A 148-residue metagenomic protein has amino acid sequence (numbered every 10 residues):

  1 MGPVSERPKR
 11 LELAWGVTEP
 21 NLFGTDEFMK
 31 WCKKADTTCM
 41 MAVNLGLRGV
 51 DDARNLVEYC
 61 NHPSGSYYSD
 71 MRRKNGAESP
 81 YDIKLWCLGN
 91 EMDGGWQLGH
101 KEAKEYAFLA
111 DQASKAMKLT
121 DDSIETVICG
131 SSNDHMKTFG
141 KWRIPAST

Functional and structural regions predicted by a protein language model:
M1-T25, K30, S66-W96: Aromatic- and acidic-residue-enriched carbohydrate-binding clefts of CAZyme catalytic domains
G24-C39, A113-S123: A structural motif corresponding to the C-terminal end of an alpha-helix and its immediate exit/capping segment
M29-K34, N61, K74-Y81, W142-T148: Acidic (Asp/Glu)-rich catalytic clusters
C32, L56, W86, A113 (+1 more regions): Conserved, mostly hydrophobic/aromatic
C39-V43, K84-L88, I124-C129: Hydrophobic faces of well-ordered beta-strands that scaffold small-molecule active sites in alpha/beta enzyme cores
L45-G49, N90-G95, S131-M136: Solvent-exposed loop/turn segments at secondary-structure junctions within structured extracellular/periplasmic domains
G46-S64, S123, H135-K141, P145: Carboxylate/His-rich catalytic cores and anion/metal-binding grooves
E102-T148: Noncatalytic carbohydrate-binding groove/subsite architecture in carbohydrate-active enzymes
